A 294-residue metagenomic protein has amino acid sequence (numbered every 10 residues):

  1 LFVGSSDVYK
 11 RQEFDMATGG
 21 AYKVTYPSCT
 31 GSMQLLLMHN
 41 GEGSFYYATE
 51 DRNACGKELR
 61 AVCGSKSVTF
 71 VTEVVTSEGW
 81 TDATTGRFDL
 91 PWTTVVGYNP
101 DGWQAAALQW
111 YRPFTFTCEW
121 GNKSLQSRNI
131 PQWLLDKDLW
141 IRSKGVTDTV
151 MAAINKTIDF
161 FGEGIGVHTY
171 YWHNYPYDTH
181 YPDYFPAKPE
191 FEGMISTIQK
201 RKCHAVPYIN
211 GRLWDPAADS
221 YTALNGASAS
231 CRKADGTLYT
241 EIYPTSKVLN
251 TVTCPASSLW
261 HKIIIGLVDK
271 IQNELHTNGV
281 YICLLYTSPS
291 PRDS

Functional and structural regions predicted by a protein language model:
F2, D159-G162, I265, N273-E274: Alpha-helix termination/capping residues and helix-transition junctions
V3-G4, V8-Q12, Y286-D293: Conserved small/polar residues in nucleotide/adenosyl-binding loops
D7-D15, N250, C254-P255: Short, solvent-exposed coil/turn linker segments
F14-Y221: Conserved structural scaffold segments of CAZyme catalytic domains across common CAZy folds
E119-S124, F161-G164, C231-G236, T277-I282: Short, functional N-terminal and low-complexity linear motifs
P207, G211-K270: Active-site-adjacent "subsite" loops/lids of carbohydrate-active enzymes
A256-S288, R292-S294: Active-site neighborhood of glycoside hydrolase catalytic domains
